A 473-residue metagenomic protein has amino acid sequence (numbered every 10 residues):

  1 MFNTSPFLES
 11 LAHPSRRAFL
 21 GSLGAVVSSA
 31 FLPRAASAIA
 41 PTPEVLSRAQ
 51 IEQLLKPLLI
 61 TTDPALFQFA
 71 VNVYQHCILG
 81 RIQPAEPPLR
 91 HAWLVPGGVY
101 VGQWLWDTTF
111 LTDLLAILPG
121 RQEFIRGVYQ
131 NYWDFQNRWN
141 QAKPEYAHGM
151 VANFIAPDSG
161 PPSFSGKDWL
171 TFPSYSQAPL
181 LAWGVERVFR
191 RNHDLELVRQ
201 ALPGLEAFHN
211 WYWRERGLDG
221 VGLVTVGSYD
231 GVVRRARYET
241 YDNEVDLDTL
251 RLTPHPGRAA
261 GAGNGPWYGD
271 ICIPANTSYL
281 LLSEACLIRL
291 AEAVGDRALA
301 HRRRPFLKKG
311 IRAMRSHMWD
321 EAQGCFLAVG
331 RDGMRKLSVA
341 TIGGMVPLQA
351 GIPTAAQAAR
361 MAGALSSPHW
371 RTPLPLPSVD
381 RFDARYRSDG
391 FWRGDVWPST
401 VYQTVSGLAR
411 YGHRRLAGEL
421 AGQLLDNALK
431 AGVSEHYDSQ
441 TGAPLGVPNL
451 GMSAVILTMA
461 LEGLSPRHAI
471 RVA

Functional and structural regions predicted by a protein language model:
M1-P14, A25: N-terminal secretory signal peptides
H13, P33-D63: C-terminal segment of N-terminal export signals and the immediately downstream linker at the start of the mature
R16-V26, F31: N-terminal export leaders
L54-Q103, G127-T171, V221-C272, R312-V396 (+1 more regions): Extended glycan-interaction surfaces of carbohydrate-active proteins
L66-V73, R121-F135, D194-W213, S283 (+4 more regions): Extended, well-ordered alpha-helical scaffold segments
L105-W139, G343-P353, V401-R414: Alpha-helical support elements that line or immediately flank enzyme active sites and cofactor-binding pockets
